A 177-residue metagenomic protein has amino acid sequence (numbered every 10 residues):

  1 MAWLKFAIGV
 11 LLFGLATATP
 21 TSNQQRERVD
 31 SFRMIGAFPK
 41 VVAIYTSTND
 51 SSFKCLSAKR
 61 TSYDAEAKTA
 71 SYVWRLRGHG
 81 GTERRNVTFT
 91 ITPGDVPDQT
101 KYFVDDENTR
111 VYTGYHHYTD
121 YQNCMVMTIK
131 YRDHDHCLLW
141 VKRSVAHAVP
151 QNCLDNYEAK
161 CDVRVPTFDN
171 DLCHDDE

Functional and structural regions predicted by a protein language model:
A2-E177: A beta-rich soluble binding module of mature secreted/lumenal proteins
